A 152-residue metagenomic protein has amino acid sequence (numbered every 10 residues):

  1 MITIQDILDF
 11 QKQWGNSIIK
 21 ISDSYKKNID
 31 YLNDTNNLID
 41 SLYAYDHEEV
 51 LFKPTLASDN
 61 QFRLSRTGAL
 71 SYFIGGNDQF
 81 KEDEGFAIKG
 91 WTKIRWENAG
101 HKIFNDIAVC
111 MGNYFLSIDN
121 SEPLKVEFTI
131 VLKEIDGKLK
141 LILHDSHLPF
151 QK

Functional and structural regions predicted by a protein language model:
M1-E49: Short, low-complexity N-terminal intrinsically disordered segments enriched in polar/charged residues
I2, D6, K102, N120: Conserved aromatic-histidine-acidic binding/catalytic patches
D6, W91-K93, L141: A broad structural signal for short, well-ordered beta-strand segments within beta-sheet-rich domains
I18, Y114-L116, D145: Short beta-strand segments enriched in hydrophobic/aromatic residues within well-folded beta-rich domains
N28-N98: A solvent-exposed, acidic/Ser-Thr-rich amphipathic alpha-helical stretch
F80-D119, V126: Acidic, glycine-rich flexible loop segments
I103-M111, S121-K152: Short beta-strand edge/turn micro-motifs at domain boundaries
